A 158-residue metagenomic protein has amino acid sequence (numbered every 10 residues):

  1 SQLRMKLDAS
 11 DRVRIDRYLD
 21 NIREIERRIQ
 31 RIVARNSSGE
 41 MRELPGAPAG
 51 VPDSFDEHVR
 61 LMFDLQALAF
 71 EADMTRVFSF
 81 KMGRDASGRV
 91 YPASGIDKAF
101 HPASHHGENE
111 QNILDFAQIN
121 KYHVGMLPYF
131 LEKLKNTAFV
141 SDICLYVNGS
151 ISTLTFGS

Functional and structural regions predicted by a protein language model:
S1-S158: Ligand-binding pockets and gating/stacking loops
